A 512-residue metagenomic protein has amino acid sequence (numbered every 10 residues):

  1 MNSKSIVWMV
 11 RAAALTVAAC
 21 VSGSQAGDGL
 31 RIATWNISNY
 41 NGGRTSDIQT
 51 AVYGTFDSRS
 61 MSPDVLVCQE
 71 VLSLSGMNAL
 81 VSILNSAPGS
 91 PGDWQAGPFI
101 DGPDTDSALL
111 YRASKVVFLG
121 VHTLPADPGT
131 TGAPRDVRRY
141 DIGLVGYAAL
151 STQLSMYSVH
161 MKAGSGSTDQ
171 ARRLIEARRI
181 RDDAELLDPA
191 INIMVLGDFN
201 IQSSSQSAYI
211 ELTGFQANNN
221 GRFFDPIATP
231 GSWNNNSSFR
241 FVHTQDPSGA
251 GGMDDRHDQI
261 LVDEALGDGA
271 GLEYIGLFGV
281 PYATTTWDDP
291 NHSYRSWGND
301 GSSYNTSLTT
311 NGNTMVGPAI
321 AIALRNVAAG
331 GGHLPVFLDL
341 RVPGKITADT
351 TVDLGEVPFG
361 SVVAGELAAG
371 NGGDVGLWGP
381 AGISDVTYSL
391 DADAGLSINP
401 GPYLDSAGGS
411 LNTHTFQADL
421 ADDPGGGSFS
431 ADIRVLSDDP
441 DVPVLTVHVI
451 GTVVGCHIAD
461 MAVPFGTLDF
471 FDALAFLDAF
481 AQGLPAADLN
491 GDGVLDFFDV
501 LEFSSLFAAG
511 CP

Functional and structural regions predicted by a protein language model:
N2-A13: Bacterial N-terminal signal peptides that target proteins for export
A19-I32, G344-S361, V454-F470: Boundary/junction segments of secreted and surface-exposed precursor proteins
A26-G344, I383-S384, V449-V454: Divalent cation-coordinating acidic motifs and surrounding scaffolds that mediate Ca2+/Mg2+/Mn2+/Zn2+-dependent binding
N36, D64, D198-N200, D258 (+7 more regions): Acidic active-site catalytic centers that drive phospho-/nucleotidyl reactions and related ester hydrolyses
S38, L72-S73, N85-S86, K115-V116 (+7 more regions): Acidic glycine-/aspartate-rich tracts in secreted/extracellular proteins
G166-T168, V362, D488: Short acidic, glycine/proline-rich loop/turn micro-motifs
V342-C456: Feature for long, exposed domains in two main contexts
T452-P512: Cellulosome-associated attachment modules in secreted, modular CAZymes
